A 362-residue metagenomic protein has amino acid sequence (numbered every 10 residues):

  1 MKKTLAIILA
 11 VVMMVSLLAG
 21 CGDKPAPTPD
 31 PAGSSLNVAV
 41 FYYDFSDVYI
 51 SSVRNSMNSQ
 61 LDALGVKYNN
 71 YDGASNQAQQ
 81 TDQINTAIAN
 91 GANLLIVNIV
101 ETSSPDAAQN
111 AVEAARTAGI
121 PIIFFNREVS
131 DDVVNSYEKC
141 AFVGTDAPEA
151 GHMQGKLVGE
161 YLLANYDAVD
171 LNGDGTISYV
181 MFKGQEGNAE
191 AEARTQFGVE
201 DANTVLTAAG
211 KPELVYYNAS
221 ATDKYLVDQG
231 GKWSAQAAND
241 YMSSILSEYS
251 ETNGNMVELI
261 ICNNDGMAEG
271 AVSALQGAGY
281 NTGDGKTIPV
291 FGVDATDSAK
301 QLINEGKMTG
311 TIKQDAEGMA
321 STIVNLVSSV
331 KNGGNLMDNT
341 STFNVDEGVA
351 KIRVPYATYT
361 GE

Functional and structural regions predicted by a protein language model:
M1-N37, D62-A63, K67, N110-I120 (+1 more regions): Short, low-complexity disordered leader/linker segments with a strong preference for bacterial N-terminal type II
A32, Q80, A141-D174, A193 (+3 more regions): Hydrophobic alpha-helical segments within soluble ligand-binding/sensing domains
S34, G173-E186, E190, D201-A202 (+1 more regions): Hinge/cleft segment of the Venus flytrap/periplasmic-binding protein
L36-S56, Q60-L61, Y68-T86, N90-A92 (+3 more regions): Extracytoplasmic "Venus flytrap"
Y49-A63, A150-Q154, A189-Y216, A237 (+2 more regions): Short, solvent-exposed amphipathic alpha-helices that sit in or adjacent to ligand/effector-binding or catalytic
A74-A147, D265-E269: Beta-alpha junction/loop-to-helix N-cap segments that form part of ligand/metal-binding clefts
V97-T117, G198, T222-K300: Hydrophobic alpha-helical
A111-E149, M153, N165-F182, T296-N304 (+1 more regions): Flexible loop/hinge segments that line or gate small-molecule binding clefts
